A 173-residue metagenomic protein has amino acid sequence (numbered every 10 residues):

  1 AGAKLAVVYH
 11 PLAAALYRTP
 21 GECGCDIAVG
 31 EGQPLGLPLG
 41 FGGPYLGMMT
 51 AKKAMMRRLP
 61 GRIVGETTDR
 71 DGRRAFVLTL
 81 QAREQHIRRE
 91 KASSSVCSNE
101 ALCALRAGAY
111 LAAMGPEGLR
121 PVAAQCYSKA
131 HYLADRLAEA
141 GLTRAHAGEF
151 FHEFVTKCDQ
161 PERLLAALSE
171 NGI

Functional and structural regions predicted by a protein language model:
A3, C25, L142, I173: Short glycine/serine/threonine/alanine-rich loop segments
K4-L39: Conserved PLP phosphate-binding loop immediately N-terminal to the Schiff-base lysine helix in PLP-dependent enzymes
Y9-P11, A123-Q125, F150-K157: Conserved short loop/turn motifs at secondary-structure junctions
A14-R18, C23, I27, R57 (+5 more regions): Feature representing long, continuous alpha-helical segments
L35-A140, R144-A147: Active-site C-terminal subdomain of aminotransferase-like
L142-N171: Conserved PLP-binding catalytic core of the aspartate aminotransferase-like
